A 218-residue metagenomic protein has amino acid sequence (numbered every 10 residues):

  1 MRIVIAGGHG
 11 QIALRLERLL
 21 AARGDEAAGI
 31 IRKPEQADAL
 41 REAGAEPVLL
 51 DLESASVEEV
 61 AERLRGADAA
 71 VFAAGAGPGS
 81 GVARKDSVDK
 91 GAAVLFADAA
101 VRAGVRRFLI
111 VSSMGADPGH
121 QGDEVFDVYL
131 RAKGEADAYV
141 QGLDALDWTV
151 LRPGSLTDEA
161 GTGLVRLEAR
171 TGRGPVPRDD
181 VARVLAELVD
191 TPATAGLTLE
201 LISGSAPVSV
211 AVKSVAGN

Functional and structural regions predicted by a protein language model:
I3-D25: N-terminal Rossmann NAD(P)H-binding glycine-rich loop of SDR-like oxidoreductase domains
I12, A70, L151, V181-L185 (+1 more regions): Non-catalytic, hydrophobic alpha-helical segments
E26-A28, P34, A76-T149: Conserved Rossmann-fold NAD(P)-dependent oxidoreductase catalytic core, especially the SDR/UDP-sugar
G29-L95, A99-R102, D190-A193: NAD(P)H-binding glycine-rich loop region in Rossmannoid oxidoreductase-like domains and their noncatalytic homologs
A92-A93, A132, G172-E187, L197: Substrate-positioning beta->alpha
T149-A169: Flexible, glycine-rich beta-alpha linker
E159-G163, L188-L197: Glycine/proline-rich active-site loop of Rossmann-fold NAD(P)-dependent oxidoreductases
T198-A206: Short-chain dehydrogenase/reductase
